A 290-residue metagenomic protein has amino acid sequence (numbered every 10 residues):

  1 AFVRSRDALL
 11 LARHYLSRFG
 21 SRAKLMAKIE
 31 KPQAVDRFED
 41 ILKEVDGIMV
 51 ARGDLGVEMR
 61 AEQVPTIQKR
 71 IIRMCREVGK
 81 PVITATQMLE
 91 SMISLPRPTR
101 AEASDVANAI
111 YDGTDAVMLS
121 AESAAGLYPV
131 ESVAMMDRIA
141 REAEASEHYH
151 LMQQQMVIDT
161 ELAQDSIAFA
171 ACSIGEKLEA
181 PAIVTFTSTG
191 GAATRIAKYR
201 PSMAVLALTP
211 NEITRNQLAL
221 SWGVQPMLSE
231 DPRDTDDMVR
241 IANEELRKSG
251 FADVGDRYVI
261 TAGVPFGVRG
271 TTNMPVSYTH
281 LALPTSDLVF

Functional and structural regions predicted by a protein language model:
A1-T86, M92-A103, I110: Conserved alpha/beta-domain cores
A12, M136-A171: Long, charged amphipathic helices and adjacent flexible linkers at domain junctions
V50-V57, V106-Y128: Glycine-rich phosphate-binding active-site loops on the catalytic face of alpha/beta enzymes
S166-A180, M238-S249: Phosphate-interacting basic helix/loop segments used at nucleotide- and nucleic-acid interfaces
A192-T194, R200-M238: Nucleotide-binding motor/catalytic cores of P-loop/tubulin-like NTPases across gene-expression machines
Q225-L228, E244, T272-Y278: Beta-strand/loop-dominated core regions that host nucleotide or nucleotide-derived cofactor-binding catalytic loops
V254, I260: C-terminal binding/interaction regions
T279-T285: Conserved small/polar residues in nucleotide/adenosyl-binding loops
